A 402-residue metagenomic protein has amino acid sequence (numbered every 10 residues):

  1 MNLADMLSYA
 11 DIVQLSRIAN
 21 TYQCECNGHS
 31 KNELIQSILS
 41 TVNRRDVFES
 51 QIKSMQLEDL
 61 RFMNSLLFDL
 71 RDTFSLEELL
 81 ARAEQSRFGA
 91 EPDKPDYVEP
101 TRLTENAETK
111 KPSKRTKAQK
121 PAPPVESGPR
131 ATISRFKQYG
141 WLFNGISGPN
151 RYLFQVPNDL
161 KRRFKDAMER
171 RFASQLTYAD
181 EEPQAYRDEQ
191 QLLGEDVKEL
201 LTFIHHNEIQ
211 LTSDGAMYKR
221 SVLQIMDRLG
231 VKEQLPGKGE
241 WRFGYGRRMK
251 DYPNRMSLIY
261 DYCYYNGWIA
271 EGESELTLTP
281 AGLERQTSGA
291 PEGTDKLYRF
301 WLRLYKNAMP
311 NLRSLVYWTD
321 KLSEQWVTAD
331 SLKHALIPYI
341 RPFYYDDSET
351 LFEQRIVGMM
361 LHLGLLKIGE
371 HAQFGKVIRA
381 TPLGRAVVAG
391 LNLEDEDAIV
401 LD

Functional and structural regions predicted by a protein language model:
M1-D402: Non-catalytic recognition/regulatory regions in large multidomain proteins
